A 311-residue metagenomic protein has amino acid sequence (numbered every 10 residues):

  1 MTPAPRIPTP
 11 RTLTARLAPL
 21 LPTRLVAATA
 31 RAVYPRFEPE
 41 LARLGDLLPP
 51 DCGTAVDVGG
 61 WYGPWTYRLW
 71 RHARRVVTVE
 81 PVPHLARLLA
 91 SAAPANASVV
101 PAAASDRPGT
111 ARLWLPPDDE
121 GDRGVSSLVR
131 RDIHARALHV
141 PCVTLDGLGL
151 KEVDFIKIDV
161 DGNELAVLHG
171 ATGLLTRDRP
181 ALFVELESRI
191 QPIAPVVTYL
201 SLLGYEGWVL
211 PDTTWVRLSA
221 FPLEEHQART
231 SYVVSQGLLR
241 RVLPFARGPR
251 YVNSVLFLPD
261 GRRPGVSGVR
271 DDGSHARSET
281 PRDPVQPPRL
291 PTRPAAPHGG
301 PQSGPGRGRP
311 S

Functional and structural regions predicted by a protein language model:
T2-G299, R307-S311: Phosphate/nucleotide-binding beta-alpha loop and adjacent structural elements of enzyme active sites
S303: Cationic, low-complexity basic patches in intrinsically disordered or flexible, solvent-exposed regions
